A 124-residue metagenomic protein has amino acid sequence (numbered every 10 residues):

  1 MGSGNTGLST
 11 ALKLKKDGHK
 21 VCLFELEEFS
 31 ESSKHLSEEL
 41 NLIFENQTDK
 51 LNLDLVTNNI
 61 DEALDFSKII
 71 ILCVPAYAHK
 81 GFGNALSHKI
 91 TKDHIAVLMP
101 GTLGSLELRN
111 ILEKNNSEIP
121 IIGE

Functional and structural regions predicted by a protein language model:
M1-E45: NAD(P)+-binding Rossmann beta1-loop-alpha1 motif at the extreme N-terminus of oxidoreductases
G18-K20, N52-L53, D93, I119: A generic structural signal for alpha->beta connector loops
H35, D65, N110: Charged/polar, solvent-exposed surface patches and flexible loops
S37-N58, G123: N-terminal glycine-rich dinucleotide-binding loop that anchors FAD/FMN and/or NAD(P) in oxidoreductases
D49-V97: Rossmann-like NAD(P)-binding element
A76-E124: Rossmann-like NAD(P)(H) cofactor-binding subdomain of soluble oxidoreductases
